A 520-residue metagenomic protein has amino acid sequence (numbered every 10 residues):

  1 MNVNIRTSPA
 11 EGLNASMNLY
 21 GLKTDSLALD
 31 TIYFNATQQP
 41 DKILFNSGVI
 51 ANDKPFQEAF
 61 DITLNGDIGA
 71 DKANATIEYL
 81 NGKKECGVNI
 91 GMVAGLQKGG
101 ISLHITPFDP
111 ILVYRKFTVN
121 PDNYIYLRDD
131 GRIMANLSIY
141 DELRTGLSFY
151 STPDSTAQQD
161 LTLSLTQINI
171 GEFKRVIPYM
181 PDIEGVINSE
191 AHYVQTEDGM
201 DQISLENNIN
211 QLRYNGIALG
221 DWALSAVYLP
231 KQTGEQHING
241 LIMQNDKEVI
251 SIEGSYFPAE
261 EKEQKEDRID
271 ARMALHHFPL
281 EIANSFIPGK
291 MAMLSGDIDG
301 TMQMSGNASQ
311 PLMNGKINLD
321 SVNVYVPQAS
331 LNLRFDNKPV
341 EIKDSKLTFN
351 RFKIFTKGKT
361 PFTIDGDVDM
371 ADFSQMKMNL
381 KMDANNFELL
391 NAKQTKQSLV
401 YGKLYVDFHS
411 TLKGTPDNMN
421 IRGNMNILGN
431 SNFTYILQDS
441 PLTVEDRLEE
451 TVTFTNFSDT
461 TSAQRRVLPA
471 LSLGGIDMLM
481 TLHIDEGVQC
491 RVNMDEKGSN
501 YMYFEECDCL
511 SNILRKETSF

Functional and structural regions predicted by a protein language model:
M1-H192, T196-T301, S309-H409, T415-F520: Interface amphipathic segments
